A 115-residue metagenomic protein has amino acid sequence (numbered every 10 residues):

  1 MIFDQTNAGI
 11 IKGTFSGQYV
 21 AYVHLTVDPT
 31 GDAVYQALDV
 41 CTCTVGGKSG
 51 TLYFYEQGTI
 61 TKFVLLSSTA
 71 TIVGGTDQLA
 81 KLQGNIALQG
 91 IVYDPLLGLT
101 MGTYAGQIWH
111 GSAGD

Functional and structural regions predicted by a protein language model:
M1-D115: Beta-strand-enriched cores of mature, soluble protein domains
